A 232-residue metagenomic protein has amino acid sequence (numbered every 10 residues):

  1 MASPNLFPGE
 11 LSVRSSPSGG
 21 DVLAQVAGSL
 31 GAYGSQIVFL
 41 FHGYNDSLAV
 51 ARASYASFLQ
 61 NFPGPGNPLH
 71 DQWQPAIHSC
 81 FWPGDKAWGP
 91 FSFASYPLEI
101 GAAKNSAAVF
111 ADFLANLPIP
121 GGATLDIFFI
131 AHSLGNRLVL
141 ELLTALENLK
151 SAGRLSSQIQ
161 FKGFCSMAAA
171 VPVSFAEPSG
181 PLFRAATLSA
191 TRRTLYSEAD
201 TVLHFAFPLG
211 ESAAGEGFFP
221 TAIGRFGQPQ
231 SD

Functional and structural regions predicted by a protein language model:
M1-G31, Y44-L48, R52-A56, G66-D126 (+1 more regions): Lipolytic serine-hydrolase domain surface
S35-Q36: Alpha/beta-hydrolase fold active-site loops
F39-H42, H132-S133: The conserved beta1-alpha1 loop
L59-N61: Histidine-anchored nucleotide/phosphate-binding helix
F110, A131-G135, V139: Gly/Ala-rich beta-loop-alpha elbow adjacent to hydrolase catalytic centers
